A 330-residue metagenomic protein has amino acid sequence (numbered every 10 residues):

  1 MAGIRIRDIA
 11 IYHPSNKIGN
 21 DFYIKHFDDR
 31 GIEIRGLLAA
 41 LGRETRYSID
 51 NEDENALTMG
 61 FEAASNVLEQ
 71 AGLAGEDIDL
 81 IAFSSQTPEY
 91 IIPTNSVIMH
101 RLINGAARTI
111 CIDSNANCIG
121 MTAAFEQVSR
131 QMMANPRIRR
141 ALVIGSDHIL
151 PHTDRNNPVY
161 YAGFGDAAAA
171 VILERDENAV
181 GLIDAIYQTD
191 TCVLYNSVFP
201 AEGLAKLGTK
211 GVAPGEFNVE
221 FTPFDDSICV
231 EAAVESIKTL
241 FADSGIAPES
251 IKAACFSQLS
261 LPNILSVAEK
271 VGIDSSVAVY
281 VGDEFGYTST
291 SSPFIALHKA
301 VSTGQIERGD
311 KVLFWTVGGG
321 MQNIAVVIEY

Functional and structural regions predicted by a protein language model:
M1-D53, N157-S227, E235, Y330: Condensing-enzyme catalytic core mediating Claisen C-C bond formation in acyl metabolism
I6, E52-A116, S236, L240-I264 (+1 more regions): Conserved beta-ketoacyl condensing-enzyme motif
Y12, S84-E89, A116-I119, G145-L150 (+2 more regions): Acidic, glycine-rich active-site loops and adjacent beta-strand->loop/helix elements that engage anionic groups
Y23-H26, T94-A106, S129-A134, N157-G163 (+2 more regions): A glycine- and small-aliphatic-rich helix-loop capping segment at beta-alpha/alpha-beta transitions that lines
R30-A39, Y90-N104, V143-I149, L204 (+2 more regions): Acidic-glycine-rich active-site phosphate/pyrophosphate-binding loop
L57, F61, T87-P88, A106 (+4 more regions): Claisen-condensing/thiolase-fold acyl-transfer catalytic domains that form or cleave C-C bonds in fatty acid
M133-A167: Flexible, glycine-rich active-site loops centered on histidine and acidic residues that chelate a metal or position
